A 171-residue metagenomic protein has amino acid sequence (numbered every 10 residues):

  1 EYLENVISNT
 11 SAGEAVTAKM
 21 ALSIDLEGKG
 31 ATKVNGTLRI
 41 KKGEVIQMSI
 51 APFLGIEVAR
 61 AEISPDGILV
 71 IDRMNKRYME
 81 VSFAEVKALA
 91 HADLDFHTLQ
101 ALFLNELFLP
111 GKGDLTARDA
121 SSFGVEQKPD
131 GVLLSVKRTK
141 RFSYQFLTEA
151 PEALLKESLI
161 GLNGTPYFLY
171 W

Functional and structural regions predicted by a protein language model:
E1-T32: N-terminal leader/targeting segments and the immediate start of mature chains
A12-G13, R39-I46, I63-G67, Q127-G131 (+1 more regions): Short, solvent-exposed coil/turn segments at beta-strand boundaries
A15-M20, A31-L38, S49-I50, I56 (+3 more regions): Extended beta-sheet lipid-handling architectures
I24-G28, I40-K42, P52-L54, R138-K140: Beta-strand elements of well-folded, non-transmembrane domains
V45-H97, A101: An acidic-aromatic
L89-S121: C-terminal low-complexity, charged extensions that often adopt amphipathic alpha-helices
L115-W171: Gly/Pro-enriched, hydrophobic low-complexity segments that function as extracytoplasmic propeptides/linkers
